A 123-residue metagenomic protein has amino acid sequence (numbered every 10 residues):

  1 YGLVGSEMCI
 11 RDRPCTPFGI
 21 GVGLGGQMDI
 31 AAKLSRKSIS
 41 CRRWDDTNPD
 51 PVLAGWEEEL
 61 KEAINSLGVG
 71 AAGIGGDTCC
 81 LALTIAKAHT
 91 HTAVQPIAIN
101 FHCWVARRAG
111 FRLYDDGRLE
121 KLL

Functional and structural regions predicted by a protein language model:
Y1-G5, C9-I10: Single conserved hydrophobic/aromatic residue that forms the stacking wall/gate of nucleotide- or nucleobase-binding
S6, A31-L60, R112-L113: Gly/Ser/Thr-rich active-site loops/lids in small-molecule metabolic enzymes that frequently grip phosphoryl groups
M8-C9, G68, T84-P96, F101-R108 (+1 more regions): Active-site loops and adjacent core secondary-structure elements that bind or stabilize anionic groups
R11-G21, D46-L53, L67-A82: Flexible, glycine/charged-enriched surface loops at secondary-structure junctions
D12, S40, W44, E58-G70 (+2 more regions): Generic secondary-structure signature for well-ordered alpha-helical cores
P14-A31, H89-N100: Conserved phosphate/anionic-ligand binding catalytic regions in large, soluble enzymes, centered on
L24-D29, W56, A63, A71-I74 (+1 more regions): Positively charged, low-complexity, intrinsically disordered RNA-binding extensions
R36, E57-N65, C80, T84 (+1 more regions): Predominant activation on well-ordered alpha-helical scaffold segments within soluble catalytic domains
